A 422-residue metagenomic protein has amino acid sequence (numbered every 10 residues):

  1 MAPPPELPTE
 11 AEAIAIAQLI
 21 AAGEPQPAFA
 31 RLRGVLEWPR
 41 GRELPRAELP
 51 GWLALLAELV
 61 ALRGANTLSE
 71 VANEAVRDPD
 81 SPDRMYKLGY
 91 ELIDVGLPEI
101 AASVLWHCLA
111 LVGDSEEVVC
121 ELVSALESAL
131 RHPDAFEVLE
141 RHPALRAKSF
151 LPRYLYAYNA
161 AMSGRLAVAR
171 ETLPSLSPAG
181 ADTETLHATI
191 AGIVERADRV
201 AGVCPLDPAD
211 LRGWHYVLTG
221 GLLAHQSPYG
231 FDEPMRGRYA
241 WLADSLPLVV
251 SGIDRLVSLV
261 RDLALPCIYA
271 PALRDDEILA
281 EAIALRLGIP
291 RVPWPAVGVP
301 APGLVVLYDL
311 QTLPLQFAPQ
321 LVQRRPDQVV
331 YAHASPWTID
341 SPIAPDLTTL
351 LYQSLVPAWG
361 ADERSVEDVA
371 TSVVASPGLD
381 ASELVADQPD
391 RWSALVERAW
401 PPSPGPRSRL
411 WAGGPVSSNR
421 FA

Functional and structural regions predicted by a protein language model:
A2-E6, I16-Q26, A30-A422: PRPP-associated nucleotide enzymes
